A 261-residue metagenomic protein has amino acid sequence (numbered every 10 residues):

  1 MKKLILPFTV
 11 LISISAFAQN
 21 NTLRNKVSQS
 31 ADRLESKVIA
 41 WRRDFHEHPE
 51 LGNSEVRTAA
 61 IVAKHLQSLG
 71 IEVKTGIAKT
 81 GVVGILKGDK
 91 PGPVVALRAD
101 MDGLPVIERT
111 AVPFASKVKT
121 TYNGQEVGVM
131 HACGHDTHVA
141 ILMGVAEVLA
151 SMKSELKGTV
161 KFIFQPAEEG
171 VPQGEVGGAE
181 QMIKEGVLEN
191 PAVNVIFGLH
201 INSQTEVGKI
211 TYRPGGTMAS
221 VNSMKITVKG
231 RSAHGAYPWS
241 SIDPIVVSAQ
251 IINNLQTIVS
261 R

Functional and structural regions predicted by a protein language model:
M1-N21: Bacterial Sec-dependent N-terminal signal peptides
K3-L4, R43-D44, D136-V139, I201: Hydrophobic alpha-helical segments, especially transmembrane helices and their immediate juxtamembrane helical caps
I5, S15, A150-K153, Q256: N-terminal cationic-hydrophobic initiation segments that often serve targeting/anchoring roles
L6, L104-V106, V139-A140, Q204 (+1 more regions): General alpha-helical segment detector with a strong preference for membrane-spanning helices and helix-boundary regions
Q19-M130, A140-K157: Acidic/His- and Gly-rich active-site-bordering loop/insert found across diverse amide/peptide-bond hydrolases
K119-M130, D136-T137, S154-R261: Histidine/acidic-residue-rich, glycine-tolerant segments that coordinate divalent metal ions
